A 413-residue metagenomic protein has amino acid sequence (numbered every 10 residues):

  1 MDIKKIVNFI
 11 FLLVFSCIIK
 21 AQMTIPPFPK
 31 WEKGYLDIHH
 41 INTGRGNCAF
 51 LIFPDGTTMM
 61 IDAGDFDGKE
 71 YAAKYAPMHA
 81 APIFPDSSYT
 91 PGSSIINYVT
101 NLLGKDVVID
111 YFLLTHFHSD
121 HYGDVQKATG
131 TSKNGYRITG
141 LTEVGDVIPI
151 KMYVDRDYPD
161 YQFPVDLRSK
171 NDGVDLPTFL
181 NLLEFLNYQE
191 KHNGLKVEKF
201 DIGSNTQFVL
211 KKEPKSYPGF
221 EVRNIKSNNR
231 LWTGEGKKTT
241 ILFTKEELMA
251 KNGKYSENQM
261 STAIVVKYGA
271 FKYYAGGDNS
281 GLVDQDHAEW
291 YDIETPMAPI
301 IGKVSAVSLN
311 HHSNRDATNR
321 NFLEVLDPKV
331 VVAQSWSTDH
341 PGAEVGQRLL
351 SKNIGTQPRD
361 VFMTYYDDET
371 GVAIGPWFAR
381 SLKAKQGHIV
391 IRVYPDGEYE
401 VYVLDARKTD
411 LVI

Functional and structural regions predicted by a protein language model:
M1-I10: Bacterial N-terminal signal peptides that target proteins for export
L12-K20: Hydrophobic h-region of N-terminal signal peptides that target proteins for export in Gram-negative bacteria
Q22-D37, T43, Y98-Y111, Y122-V283 (+1 more regions): Flexible, acidic/histidine-containing loops and adjacent segments that form or flank the divalent-metal
R45-G145, N228-E344: Active-site-proximal loop/helix segments of hydrolase catalytic cores
P328, S351-G355: Short, well-ordered loop/turn and helix-capping segments at boundaries between secondary-structure elements and domains
Q334, A343-K352, D367: Conserved ATP-driven motor cores of ASCE-family P-loop NTPases powering translocation/secretion/packaging/pilus
